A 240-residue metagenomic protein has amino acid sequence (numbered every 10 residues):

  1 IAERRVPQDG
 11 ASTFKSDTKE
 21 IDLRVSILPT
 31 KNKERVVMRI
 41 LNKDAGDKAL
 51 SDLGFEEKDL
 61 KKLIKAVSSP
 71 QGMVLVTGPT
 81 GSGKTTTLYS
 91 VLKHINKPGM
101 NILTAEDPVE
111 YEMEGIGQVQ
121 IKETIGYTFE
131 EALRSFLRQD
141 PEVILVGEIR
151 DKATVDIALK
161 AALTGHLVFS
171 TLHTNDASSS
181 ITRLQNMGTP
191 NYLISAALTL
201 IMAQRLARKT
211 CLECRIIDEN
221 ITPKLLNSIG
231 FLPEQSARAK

Functional and structural regions predicted by a protein language model:
I1-K240: Short, flexible helix-loop junctions that flank or precede catalytic/ligand sites
